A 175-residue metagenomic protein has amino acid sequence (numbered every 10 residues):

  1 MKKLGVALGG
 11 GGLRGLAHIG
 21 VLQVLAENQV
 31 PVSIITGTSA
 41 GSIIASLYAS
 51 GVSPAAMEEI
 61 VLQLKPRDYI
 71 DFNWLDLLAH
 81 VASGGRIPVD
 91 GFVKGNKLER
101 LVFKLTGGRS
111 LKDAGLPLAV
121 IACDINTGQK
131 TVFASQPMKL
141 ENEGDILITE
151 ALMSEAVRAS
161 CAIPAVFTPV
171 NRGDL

Functional and structural regions predicted by a protein language model:
M1-T38, S46-L175: Patatin-like phospholipase
